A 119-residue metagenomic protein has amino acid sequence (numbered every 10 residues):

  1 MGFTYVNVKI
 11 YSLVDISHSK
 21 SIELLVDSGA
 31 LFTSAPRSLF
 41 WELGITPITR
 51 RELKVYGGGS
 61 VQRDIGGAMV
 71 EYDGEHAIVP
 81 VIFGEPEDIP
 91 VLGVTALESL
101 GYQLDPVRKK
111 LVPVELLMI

Functional and structural regions predicted by a protein language model:
M1-I119: Pepsin/retropepsin-fold aspartyl endopeptidases
